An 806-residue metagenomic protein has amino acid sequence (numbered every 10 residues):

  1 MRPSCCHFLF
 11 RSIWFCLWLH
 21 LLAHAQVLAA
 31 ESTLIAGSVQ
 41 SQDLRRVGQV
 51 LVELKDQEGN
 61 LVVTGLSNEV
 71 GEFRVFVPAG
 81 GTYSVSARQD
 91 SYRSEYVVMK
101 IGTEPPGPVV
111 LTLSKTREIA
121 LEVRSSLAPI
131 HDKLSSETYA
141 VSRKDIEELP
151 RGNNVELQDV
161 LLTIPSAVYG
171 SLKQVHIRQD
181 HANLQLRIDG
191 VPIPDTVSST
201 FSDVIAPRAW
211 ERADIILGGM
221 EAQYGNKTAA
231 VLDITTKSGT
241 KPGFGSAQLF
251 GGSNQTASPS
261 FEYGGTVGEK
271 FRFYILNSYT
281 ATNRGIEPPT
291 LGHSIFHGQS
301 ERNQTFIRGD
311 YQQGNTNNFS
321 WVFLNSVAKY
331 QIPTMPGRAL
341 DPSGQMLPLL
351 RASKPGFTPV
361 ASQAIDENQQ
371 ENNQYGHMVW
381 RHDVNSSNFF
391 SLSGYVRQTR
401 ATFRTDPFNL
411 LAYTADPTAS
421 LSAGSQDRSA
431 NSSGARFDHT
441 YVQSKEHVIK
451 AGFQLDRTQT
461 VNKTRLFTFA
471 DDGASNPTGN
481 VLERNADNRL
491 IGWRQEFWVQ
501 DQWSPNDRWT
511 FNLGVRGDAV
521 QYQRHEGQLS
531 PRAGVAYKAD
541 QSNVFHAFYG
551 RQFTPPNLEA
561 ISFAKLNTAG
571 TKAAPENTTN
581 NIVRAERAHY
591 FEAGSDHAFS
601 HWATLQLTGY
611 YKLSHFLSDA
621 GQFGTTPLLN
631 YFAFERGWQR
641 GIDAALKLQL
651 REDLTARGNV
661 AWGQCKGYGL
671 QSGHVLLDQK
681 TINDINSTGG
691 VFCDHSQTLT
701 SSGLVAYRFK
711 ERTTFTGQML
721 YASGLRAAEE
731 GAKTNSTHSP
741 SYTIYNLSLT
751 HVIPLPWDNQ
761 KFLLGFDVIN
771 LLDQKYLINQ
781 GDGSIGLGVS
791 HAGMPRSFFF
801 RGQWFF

Functional and structural regions predicted by a protein language model:
Q26-R124, D132, V168: Periplasm-facing N-terminal accessory domains of Gram-negative outer-membrane beta-barrel systems
L66, S91-P108, E122-A182, R187-E221 (+5 more regions): Periplasmic N-terminal accessory/gating domains of Gram-negative outer-membrane beta-barrel systems
G251-A281, G292-P333, N368-F389, Q443-S444: Transmembrane beta-barrel wall of Gram-negative outer-membrane proteins
T282-E287, F296-G298, T316-D383, T399-A415 (+1 more regions): Flexible loop and strand-edge segments within Gram-negative outer membrane beta-barrel domains
M335-L340, L466, Q523, Y537 (+6 more regions): Surface-exposed extracellular loop regions of Gram-negative outer-membrane beta-barrel proteins, predominantly
F389-Y395, A401-F403, K538, H546 (+5 more regions): Membrane-embedded beta-barrel scaffold of Gram-negative outer-membrane proteins
S504-N506, T510, G609-L613, F632-E729 (+1 more regions): Gram-negative outer-membrane beta-barrel transporters
Y721-A728, H751-F806: C-terminal beta-signal and adjacent terminal beta-strands/loops of Gram-negative outer-membrane beta-barrel proteins
